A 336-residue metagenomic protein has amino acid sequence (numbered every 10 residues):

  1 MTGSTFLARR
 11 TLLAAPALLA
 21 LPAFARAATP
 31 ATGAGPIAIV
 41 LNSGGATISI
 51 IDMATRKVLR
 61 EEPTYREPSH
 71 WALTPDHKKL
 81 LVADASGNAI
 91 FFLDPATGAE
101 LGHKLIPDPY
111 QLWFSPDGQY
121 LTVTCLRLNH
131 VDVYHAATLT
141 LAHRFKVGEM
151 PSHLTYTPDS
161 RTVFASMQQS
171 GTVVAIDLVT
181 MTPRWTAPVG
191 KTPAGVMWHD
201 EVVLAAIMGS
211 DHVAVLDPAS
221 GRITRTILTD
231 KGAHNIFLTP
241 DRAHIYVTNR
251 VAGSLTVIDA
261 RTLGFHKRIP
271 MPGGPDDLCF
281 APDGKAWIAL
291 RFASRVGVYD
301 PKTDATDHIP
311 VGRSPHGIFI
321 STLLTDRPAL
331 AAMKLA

Functional and structural regions predicted by a protein language model:
L7, L13-A20, F24-A336: Predominantly soluble domains enriched in secretory-pathway, periplasmic, or organellar proteins
